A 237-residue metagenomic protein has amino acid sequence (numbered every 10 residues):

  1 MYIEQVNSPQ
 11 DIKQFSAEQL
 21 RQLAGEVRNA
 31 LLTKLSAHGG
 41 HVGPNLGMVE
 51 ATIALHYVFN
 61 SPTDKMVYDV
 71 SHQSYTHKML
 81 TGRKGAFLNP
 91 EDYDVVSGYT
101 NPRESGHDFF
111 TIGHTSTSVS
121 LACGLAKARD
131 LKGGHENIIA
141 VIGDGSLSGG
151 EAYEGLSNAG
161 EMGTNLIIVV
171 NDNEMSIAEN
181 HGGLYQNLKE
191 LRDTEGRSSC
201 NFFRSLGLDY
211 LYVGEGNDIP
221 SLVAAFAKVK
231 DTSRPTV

Functional and structural regions predicted by a protein language model:
M1-T81, R204, E215, T236: N-terminal amphipathic, basic-rich helices that act as targeting or association modules
Y2, S8-D11, H38, Y75 (+6 more regions): Glycine-rich, flexible loop/turn motifs
Y2-S8, N29-K34, V96-F109, E136-I138 (+1 more regions): Gly-rich Lys/Arg/Thr-decorated short loops/hinges at beta-loop-alpha junctions or inter-strand turns that position
Q10-E18, T81-N89, H114-S120, Y185-D193: Phosphate-binding glycine-rich loops and adjacent basic patches that engage nucleotide phosphates, nucleic-acid
E26, K34-A37, N45, K65 (+7 more regions): General "foldedness" signal
H41-M162: Cofactor-binding active-site loop characterized by glycine-rich and histidine/acidic residues
D108-V237: Glycine-rich ThDP/TPP pyrophosphate-binding loop and its adjacent helix/strand module within ThDP-dependent enzymes
